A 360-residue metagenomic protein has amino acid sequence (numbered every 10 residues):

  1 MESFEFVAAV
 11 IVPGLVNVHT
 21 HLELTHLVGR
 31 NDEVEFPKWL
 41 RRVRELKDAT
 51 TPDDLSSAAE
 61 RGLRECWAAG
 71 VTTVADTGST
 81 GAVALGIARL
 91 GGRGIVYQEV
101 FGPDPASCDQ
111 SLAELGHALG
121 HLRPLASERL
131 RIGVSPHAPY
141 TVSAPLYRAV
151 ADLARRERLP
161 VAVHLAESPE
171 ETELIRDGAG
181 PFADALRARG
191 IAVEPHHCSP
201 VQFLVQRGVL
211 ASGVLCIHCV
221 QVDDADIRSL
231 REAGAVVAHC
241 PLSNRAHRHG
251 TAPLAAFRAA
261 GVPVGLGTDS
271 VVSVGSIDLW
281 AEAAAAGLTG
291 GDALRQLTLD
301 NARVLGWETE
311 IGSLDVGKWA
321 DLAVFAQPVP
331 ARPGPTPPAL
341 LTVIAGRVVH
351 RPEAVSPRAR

Functional and structural regions predicted by a protein language model:
M1-V12: Histidine-rich, glycine-flanked metal-binding segment
V10-I11, V28-G91, A113-S127: Alpha-helical scaffold segments that flank or form the walls of functional sites
P13-T25, P160-E170: Histidine-centered catalytic micro-motifs
H21, S79-T80, E99-P103, S135-P139 (+4 more regions): Active-site beta-loop-alpha junctions enriched in small/polar residues
H26-S57, W67, G91, I95-P103 (+2 more regions): Active-site gating loops and adjacent loop-to-helix segments of metal-dependent hydrolytic enzymes
L85-G86, A113-V236, R248-V264, T309: Histidine/acidic residue-rich metal-binding segments in metalloenzymes
Q206-L210, H239, G250-Q327: His/Asp/Glu-enriched, well-ordered alpha-helical/loop segment that forms or immediately abuts the divalent-metal
R303, W319-R360: C-terminal cap of metal-dependent C-N hydrolases
